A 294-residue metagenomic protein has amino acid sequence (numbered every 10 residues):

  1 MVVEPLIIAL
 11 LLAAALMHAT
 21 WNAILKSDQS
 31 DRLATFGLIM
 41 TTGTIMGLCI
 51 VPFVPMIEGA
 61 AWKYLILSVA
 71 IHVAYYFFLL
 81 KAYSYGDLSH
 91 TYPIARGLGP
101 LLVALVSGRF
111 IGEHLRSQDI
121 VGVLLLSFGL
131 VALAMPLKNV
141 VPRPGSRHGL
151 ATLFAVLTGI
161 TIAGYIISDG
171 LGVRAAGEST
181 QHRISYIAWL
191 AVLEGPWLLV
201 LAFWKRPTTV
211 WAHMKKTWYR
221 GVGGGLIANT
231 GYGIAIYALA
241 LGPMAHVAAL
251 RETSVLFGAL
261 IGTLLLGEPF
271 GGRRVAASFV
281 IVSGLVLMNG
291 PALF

Functional and structural regions predicted by a protein language model:
M1-L67, Y76-L88, M135-V156, T180 (+5 more regions): Membrane-interface interhelical linkers
A15-A19, L48, V69, V73-F77 (+8 more regions): Hydrophobic/small/kink-forming positions within alpha-helical transmembrane segments of polytopic membrane proteins
T44-G47, A104-G108, Q118-L137, R273-A292: Hydrophobic transmembrane alpha-helices of multi-pass small-molecule transport proteins
L67-H72, S84-V131, A188, V192 (+1 more regions): Specific alpha-helical transmembrane segments that line the substrate/conduction pathway and gating interfaces
G149-R174: Selected transmembrane alpha-helices and immediately adjacent juxtamembrane segments of polytopic inner-membrane
A175-Q181: Short extramembrane helix-to-coil loop segments that connect adjacent transmembrane helices in Major
L241, H246, S254-F270, R274-A277 (+3 more regions): C-terminal transmembrane helix pair
